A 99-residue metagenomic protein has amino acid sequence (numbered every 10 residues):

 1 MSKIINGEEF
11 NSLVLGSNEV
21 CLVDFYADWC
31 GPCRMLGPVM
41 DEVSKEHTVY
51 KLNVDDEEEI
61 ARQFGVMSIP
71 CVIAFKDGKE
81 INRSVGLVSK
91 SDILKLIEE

Functional and structural regions predicted by a protein language model:
K3-V20: A short beta-strand-turn-helix
I4-N6, F25, G37-I60, V66: Thiol-based oxidoreductase modules, predominantly thioredoxin-like and allied folds used for disulfide exchange
N11-L13, E57-E59, S91: Short loop/turn elements that flank and shape the SAM/SAH-binding pocket of Class I
N18-E19, S44-T48, E98-E99: Short glycine/proline-enriched coil/turn segments at helix->beta-strand junctions
E19, F25-W29, S68: Short pre-active-site segment immediately N-terminal to redox-active cysteine/selenocysteine motifs in thiol-based
C30-C33, V72: The canonical Cys-X-X-Cys-His
I60-I69, I73-F75, K79-I81: Structural alpha/beta surface segment adjacent to cysteine/selenocysteine redox centers across thiol/disulfide enzymes
K76-E99: Non-catalytic, surface beta->alpha helical segment in thiol-disulfide oxidoreductase systems
